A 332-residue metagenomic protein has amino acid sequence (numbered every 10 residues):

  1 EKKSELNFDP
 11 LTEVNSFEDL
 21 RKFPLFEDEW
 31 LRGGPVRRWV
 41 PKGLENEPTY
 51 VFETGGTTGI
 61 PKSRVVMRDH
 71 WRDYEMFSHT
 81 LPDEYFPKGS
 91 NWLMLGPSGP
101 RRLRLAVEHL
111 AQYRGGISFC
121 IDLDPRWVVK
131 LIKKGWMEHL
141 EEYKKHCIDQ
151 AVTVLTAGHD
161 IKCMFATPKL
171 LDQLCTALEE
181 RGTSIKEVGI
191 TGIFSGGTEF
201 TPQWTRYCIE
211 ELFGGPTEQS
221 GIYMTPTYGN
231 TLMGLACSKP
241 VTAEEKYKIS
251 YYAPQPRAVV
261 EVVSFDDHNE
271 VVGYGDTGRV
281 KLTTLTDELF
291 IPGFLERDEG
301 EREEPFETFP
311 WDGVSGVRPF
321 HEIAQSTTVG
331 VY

Functional and structural regions predicted by a protein language model:
E1, R101-R104, T201-Q203: Short, charged/polar "capping" segments at the starts of alpha-helices and the immediately preceding loops
E1-P100, T153-T156, V331: Nucleotide 5′-phosphate-binding alpha/beta core
G43-T58, E108-W127: Short, compositionally biased "basic patch" segments
D69-D73, A111, G182: A glycine- and small-aliphatic-rich helix-loop capping segment at beta-alpha/alpha-beta transitions that lines
D69-Y74, L103, Y143-K144, A166-T167: Phosphate/oxyanion-binding active-site loops and adjacent basic polyanion-contact surfaces
S78-P82, E108, C175, I209: Short, well-ordered alpha-helical packing segments
P82-D124: Conserved AMP-binding loop of ANL adenylate-forming enzymes
I117-Y332: Active-site glycine/GP-rich loop and adjacent strand/helix microenvironment that borders small-molecule binding pockets
